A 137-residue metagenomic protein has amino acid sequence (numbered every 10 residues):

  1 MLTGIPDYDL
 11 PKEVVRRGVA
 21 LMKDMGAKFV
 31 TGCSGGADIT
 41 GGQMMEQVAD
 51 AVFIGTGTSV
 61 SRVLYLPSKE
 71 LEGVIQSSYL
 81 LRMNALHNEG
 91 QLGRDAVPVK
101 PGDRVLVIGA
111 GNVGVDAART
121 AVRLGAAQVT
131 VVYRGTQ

Functional and structural regions predicted by a protein language model:
M1-Q137: Residues forming the flavin
